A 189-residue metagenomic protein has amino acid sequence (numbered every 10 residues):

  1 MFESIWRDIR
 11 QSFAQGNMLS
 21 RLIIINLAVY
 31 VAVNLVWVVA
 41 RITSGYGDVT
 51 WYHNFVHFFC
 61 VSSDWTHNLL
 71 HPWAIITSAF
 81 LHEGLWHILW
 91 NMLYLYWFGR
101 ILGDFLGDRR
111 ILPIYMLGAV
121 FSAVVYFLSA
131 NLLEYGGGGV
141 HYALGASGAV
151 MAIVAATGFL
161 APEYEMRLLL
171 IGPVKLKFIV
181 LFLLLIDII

Functional and structural regions predicted by a protein language model:
M1-I189: A detector for small-residue-rich transmembrane helices and their helix-helix packing motifs
